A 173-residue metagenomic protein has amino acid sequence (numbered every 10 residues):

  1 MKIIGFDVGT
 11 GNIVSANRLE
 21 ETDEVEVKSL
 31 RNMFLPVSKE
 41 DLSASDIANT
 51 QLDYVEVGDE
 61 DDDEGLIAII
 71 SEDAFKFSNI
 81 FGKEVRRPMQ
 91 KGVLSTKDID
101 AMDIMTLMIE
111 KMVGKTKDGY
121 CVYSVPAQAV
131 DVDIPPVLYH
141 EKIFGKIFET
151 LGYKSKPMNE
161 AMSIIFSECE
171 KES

Functional and structural regions predicted by a protein language model:
M1-S173: Nucleotide/phosphate-binding catalytic cleft detector across ATP-hydrolyzing and phosphate-transferring enzymes
